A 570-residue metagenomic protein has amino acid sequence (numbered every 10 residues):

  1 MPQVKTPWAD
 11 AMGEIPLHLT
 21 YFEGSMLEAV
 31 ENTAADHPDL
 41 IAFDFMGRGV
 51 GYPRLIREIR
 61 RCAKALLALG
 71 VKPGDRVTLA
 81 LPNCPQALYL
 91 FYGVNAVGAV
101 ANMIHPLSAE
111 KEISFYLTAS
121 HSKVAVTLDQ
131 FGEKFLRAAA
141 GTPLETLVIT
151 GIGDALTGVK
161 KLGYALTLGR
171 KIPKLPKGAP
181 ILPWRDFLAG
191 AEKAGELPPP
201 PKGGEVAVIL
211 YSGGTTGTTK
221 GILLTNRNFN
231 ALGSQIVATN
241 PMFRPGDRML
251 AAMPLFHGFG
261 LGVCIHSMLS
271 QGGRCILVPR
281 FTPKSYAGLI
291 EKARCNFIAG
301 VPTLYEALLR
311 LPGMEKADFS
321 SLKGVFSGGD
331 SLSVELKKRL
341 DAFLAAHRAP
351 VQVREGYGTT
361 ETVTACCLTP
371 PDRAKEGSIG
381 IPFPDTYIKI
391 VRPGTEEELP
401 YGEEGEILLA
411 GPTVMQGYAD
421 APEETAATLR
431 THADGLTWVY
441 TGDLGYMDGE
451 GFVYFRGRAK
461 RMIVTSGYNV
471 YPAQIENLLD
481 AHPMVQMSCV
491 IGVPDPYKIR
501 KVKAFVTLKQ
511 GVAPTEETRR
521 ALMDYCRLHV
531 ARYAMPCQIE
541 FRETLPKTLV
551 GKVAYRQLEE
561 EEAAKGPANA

Functional and structural regions predicted by a protein language model:
D39-C84, L88-Y92, A109-S114, T118: Conserved AMP-binding/adenylate-forming core of the ANL superfamily
G51-P53, A207-A231: Conserved AMP-binding A3 loop
I56-R61, A189, A194, I222-R244 (+6 more regions): Conserved structural elements of the adenylate-forming
S108, F115, A125-D129, I298 (+9 more regions): AMP-binding/adenylate-forming catalytic core of the ANL superfamily
K174-Y211, T218, P241-R248: Conserved pre-ATP/AMP-binding loop-to-beta segment of ANL
N230-R248, F256-A299, L311-P312: Conserved AMP-binding/adenylation subdomain of ANL enzymes
C295-G300, L309-E376, Y387: Gly/Ser/Thr-rich phosphate-binding loop
I381-D385, E397-R430, V470: Conserved ATP/PPi-binding loop(s) of AMP-dependent carboxylate-activating enzymes
